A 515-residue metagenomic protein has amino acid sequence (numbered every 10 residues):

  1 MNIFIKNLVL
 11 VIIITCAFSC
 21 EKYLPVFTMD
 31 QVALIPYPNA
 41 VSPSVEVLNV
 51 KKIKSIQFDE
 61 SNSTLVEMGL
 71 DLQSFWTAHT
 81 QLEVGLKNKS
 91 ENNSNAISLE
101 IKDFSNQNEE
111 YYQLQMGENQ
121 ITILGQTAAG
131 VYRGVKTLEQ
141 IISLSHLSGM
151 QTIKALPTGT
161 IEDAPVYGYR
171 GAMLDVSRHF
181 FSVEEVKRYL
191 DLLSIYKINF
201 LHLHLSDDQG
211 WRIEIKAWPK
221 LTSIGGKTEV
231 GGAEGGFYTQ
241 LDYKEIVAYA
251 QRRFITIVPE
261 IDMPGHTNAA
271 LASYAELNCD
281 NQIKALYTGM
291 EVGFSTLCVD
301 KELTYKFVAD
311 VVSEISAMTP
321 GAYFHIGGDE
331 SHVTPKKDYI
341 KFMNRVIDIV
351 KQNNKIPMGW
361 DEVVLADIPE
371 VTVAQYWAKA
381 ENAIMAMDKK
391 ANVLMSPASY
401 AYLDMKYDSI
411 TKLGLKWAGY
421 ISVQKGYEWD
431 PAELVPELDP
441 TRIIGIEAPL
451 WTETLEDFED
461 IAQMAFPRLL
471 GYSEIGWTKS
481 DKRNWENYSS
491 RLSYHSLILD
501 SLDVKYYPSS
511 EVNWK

Functional and structural regions predicted by a protein language model:
M1-Q31: Bacterial Sec-dependent N-terminal signal peptides
C20-P165, S316, M358-V364, I368 (+2 more regions): Acidic, contiguous N-terminal accessory segments
T64-L65, F180-S182, D208-R212, P264-A270 (+5 more regions): Flexible loop/turn segments at secondary-structure boundaries
N106-S295, L303-Y305, V311-Y323, R345 (+3 more regions): Feature activates predominantly on carbohydrate-active enzymes
R170-M173, H202, P259, Y323-H325 (+5 more regions): Structural recognition of the beta-strand scaffold that forms the well-ordered cores of secreted hydrolase catalytic
L303-S313, A317-M387: Gly/Pro-rich turn-and-neighbor structural signature
D367-E370, A380-K515: Flexible, acidic glycine-rich loops studded with aromatic residues
